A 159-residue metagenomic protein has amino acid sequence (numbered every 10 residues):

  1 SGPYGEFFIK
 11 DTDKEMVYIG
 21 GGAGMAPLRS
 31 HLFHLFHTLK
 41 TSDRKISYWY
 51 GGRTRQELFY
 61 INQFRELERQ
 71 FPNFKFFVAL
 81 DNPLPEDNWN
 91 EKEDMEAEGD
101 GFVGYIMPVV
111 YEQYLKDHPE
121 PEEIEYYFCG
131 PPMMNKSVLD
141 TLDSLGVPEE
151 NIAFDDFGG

Functional and structural regions predicted by a protein language model:
S1-Y18, H31-H37, L80-N82, D156-G159: FAD-binding FR-type
F8, P27, S137-T141: Phosphate- and divalent-cation-binding pockets in alpha/beta enzyme and binding domains that engage nucleotide-derived
D11, T41, P119-P121: Short, flexible coil/linker segments at domain boundaries that flank nucleotide/cofactor-interacting
R29, F33-F36, M107, Y111: Amphipathic, non-transmembrane alpha-helical secondary structure
H37-K45: Phosphate-handling active-site elements
I46-G159: Reductase modules of NAD(P)H-dependent flavoproteins
